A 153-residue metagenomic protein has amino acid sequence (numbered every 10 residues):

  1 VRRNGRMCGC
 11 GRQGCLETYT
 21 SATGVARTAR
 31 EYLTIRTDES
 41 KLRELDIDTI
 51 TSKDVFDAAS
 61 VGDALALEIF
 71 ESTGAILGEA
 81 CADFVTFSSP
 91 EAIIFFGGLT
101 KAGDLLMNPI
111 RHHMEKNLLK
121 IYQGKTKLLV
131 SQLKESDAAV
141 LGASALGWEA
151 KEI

Functional and structural regions predicted by a protein language model:
R3-M7, R12-I153: ATP-binding/phosphotransfer module of carbohydrate and carboxylate kinases, centering on a glycine-rich
